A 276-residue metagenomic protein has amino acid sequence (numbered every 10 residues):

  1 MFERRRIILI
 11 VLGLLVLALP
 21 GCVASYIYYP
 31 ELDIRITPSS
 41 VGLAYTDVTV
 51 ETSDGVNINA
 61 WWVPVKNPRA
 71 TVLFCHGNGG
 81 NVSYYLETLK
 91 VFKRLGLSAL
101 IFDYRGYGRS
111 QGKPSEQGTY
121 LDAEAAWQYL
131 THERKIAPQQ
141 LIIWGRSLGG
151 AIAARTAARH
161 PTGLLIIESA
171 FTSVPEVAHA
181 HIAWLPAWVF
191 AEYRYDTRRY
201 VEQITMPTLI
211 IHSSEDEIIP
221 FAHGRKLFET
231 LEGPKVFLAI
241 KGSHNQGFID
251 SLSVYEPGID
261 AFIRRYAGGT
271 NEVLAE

Functional and structural regions predicted by a protein language model:
A18-E51, V273-A275: An N-terminal hydrophobic leader/cap segment in hydrolases
S53-Y129: Membrane-embedded segments
T88, T197, M206, P220-E229: Short alpha-helix in the alpha/beta-hydrolase fold that links the catalytic acid
A126-E133, Q139-W184: Primarily recognizes the serine-hydrolase "nucleophile elbow" in alpha/beta-hydrolase and SGNH/GDSL folds
Q203-T205, I210-H212, D216: Short beta-strand/loop motif that positions the catalytic acidic residue of the alpha/beta-hydrolase fold
S214-I219, N245-Q246: Acidic catalytic loop of the alpha/beta-hydrolase fold
R225-G247: Catalytic histidine neighborhood in serine/cysteine hydrolases with alpha/beta-hydrolase-type architecture
F248-F262: Post-His helix in hydrolase/transferase enzymes
